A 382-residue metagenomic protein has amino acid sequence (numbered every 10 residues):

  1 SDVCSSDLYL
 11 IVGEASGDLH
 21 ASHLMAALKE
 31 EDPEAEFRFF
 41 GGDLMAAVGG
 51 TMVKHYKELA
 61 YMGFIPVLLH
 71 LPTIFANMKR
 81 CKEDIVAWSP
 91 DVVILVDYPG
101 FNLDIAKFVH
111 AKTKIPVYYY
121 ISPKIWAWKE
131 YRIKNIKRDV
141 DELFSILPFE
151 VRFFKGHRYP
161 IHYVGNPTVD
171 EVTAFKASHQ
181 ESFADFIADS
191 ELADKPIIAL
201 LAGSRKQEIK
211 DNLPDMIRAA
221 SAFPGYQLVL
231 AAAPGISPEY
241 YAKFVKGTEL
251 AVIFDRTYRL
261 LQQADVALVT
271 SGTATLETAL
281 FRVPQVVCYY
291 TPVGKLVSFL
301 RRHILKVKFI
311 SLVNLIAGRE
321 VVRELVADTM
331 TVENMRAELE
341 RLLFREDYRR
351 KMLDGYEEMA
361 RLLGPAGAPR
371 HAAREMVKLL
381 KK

Functional and structural regions predicted by a protein language model:
S1-S5: Short, small-residue-biased leader/transition segments that mark boundaries at the very start of proteins
S6-K382: Nucleotide-activated sugar donor-binding and catalytic core shared by glycosyltransferases and related lipid-linked
